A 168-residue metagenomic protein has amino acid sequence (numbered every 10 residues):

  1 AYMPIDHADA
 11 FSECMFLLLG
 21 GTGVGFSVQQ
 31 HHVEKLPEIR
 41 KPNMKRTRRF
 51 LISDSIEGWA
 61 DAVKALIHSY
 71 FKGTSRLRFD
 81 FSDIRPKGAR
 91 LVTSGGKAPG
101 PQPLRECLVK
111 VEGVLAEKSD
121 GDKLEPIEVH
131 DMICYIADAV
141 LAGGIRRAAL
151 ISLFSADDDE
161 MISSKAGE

Functional and structural regions predicted by a protein language model:
A1-E168: Extended catalytic cores of very large enzyme megasubunits
